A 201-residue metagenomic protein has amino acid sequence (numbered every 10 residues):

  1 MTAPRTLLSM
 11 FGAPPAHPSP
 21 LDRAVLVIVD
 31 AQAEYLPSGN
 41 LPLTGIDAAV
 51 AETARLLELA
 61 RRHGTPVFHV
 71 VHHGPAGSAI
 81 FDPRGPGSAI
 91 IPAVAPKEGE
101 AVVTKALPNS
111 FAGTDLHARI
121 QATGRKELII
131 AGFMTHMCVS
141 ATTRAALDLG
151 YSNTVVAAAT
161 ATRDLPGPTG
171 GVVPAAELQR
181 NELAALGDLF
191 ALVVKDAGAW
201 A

Functional and structural regions predicted by a protein language model:
M1-V25, A54-H63, P75, I80-A201: Active-site-adjacent betaalpha module
A24-Q32: N-terminal glycine-rich anion-binding loops that anchor highly charged ligand groups
Q32-S38: Short acidic, Gly/Ser-rich segments with clustered Asp/Glu that frequently serve as metal-coordination loops in enzyme
S38-L41, P166-P168: Short acidic, glycine/proline-rich loop/turn micro-motifs
N40-H69: A short alpha/beta connector and helix-capping loop motif
H69-P75: Conserved non-catalytic scaffold segment of RNase H-like nuclease domains
